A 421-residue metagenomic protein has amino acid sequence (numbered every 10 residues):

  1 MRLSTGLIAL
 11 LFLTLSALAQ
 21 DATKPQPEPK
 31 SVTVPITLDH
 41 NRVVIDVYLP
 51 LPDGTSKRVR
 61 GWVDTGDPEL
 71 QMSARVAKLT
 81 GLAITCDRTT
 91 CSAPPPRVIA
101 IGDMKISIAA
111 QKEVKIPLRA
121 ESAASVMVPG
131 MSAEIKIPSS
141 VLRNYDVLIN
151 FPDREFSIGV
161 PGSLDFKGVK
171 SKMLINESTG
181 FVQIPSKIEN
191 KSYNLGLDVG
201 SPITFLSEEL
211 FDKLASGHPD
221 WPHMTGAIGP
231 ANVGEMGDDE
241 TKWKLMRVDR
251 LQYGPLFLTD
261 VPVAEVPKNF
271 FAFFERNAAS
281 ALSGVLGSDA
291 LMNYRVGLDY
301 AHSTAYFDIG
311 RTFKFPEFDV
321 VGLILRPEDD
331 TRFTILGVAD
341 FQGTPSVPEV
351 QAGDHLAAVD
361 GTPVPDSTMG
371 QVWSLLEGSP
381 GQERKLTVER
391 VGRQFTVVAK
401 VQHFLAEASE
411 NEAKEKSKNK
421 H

Functional and structural regions predicted by a protein language model:
M1-T5: Positively charged n-region of N-terminal signal peptides that target proteins for export
G6-S16: Bacterial N-terminal signal peptides
A19-H421: Pepsin/retropepsin-fold aspartyl endopeptidases
